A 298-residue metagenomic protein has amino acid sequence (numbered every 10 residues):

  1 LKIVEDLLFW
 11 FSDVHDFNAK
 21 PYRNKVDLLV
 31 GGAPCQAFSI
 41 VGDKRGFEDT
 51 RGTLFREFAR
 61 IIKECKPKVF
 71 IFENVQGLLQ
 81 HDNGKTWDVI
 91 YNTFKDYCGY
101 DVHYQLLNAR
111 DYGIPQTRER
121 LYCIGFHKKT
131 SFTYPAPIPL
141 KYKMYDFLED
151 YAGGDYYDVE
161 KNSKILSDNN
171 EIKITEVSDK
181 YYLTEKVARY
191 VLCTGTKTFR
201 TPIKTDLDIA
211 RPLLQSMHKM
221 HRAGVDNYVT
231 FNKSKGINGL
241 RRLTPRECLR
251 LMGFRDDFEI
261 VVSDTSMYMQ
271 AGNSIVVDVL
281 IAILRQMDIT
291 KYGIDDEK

Functional and structural regions predicted by a protein language model:
L1-R23: S-adenosyl-L-methionine
V4, D88-I90, I294: Short, hinge-like loop/turn segments at secondary-structure boundaries
S12, G31, F72: Short glycine/serine/threonine-enriched helix-capping/active-site loop that flanks the nucleotide-sugar donor pocket
S12, T53-R60, D88, L249 (+2 more regions): Short, contiguous clusters of charged residues that form electrostatic/catalytic patches at enzyme active sites, used
F17-L28, Q36-K219, T230-F231: Class I S-adenosyl-L-methionine
G32, V69, R242-P245: Short aromatic/basic micro-patch
P34-Q36, D256-D257: Short connector loops/turns at beta-strand edges and beta->alpha or beta->beta junctions
I172-K298: C-terminal target-recognition/interaction regions appended to catalytic cores
